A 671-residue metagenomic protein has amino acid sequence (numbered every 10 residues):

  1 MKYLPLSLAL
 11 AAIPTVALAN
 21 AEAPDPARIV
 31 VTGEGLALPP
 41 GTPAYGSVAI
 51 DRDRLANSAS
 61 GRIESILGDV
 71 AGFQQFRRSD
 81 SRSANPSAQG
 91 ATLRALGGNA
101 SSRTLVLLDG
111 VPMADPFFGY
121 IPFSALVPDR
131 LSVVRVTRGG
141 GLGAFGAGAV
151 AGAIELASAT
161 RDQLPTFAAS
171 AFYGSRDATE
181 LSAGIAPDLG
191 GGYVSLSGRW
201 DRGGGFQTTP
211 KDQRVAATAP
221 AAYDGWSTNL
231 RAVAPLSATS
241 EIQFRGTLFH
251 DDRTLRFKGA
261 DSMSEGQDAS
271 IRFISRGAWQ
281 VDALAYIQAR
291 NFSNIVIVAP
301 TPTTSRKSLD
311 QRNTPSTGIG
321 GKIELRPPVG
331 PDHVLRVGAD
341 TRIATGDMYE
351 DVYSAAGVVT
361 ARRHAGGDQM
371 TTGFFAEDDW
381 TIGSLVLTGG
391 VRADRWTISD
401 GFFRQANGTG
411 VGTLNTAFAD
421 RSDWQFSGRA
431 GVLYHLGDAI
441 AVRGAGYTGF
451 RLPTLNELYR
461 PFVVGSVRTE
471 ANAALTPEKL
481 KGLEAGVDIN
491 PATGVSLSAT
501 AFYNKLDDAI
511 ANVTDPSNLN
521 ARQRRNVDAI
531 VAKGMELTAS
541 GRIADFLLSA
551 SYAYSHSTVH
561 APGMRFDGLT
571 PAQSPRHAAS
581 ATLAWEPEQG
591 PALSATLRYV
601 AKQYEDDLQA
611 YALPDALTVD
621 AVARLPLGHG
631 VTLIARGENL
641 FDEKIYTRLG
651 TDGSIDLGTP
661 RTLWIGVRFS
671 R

Functional and structural regions predicted by a protein language model:
L6-A9, A186, A234, L433 (+4 more regions): Conserved C-terminal beta-signal and adjacent last beta-strands/turns of outer-membrane beta-barrel proteins
E64, G68-V111: Extracytoplasmic beta-strand/coil segments of soluble accessory domains associated with Gram-negative outer-membrane
V111-R138: Short acidic/polar hinge/loop motifs at secondary-structure boundaries that mediate gating or recognition
L142-G143, E155-A157, D162-F172, R176 (+1 more regions): Periplasmic-side early beta-strands and strand-to-turn transitions of outer-membrane beta-barrels
H250, A289-S293, T345-S354, T397-V411 (+7 more regions): Surface-exposed extracellular loop regions of Gram-negative outer-membrane beta-barrel proteins, predominantly
G259-G277, D310-G318, R363-T371, T416-G431 (+8 more regions): Outer-membrane beta-barrel signature, preferentially recognizing the C-terminal barrel domain of Gram-negative
V334-G437, L452: Signature of Gram-negative outer-membrane beta-barrel scaffolds
T381-L387, V495-D507, Q523-D607, F641: Gram-negative outer-membrane beta-barrel transporters
